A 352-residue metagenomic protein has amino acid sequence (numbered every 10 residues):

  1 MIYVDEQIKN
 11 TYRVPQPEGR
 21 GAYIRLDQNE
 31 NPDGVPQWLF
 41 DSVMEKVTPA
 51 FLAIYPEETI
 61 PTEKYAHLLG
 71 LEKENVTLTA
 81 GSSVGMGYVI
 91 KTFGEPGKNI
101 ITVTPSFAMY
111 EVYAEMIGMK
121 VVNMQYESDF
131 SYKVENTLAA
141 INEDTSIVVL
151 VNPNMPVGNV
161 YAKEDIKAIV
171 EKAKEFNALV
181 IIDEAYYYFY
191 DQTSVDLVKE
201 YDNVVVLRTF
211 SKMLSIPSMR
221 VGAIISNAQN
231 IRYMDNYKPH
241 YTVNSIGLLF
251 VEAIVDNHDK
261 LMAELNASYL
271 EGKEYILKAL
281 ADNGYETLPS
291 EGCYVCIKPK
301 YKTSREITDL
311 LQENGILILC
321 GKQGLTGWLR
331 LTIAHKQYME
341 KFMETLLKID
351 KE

Functional and structural regions predicted by a protein language model:
M1-G81, Y88, E352: N-terminal small-domain helix-loop-helix segment of the aminotransferase-like
E72-V76, G97-N99, E184, D202-N203: Short acidic capping loops at alpha-helix termini that bridge into adjacent secondary structure
T92-L150: PLP-dependent aminotransferase-like
I117, E175-F176, Y201, N283 (+1 more regions): Helix C-cap/helix->beta junction micro-motif
S128-Y187: Active-site phosphate-binding strand-loop segment of PLP-dependent enzymes
N203-A281, Y285-L288: PLP-dependent aminotransferase class I/II
L270, D282-N314: Conserved PLP-binding catalytic core of the aspartate aminotransferase-like
D309, E313-E352: PLP-dependent enzyme catalytic core of the Aspartate aminotransferase-like
